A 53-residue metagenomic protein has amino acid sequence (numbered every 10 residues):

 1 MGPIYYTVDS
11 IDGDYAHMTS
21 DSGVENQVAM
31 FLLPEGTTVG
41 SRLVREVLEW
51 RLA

Functional and structural regions predicted by a protein language model:
M1, D21-G23: Glycine-centered tight beta-turn/hairpin loop motif at sheet-sheet or coil-to-beta transitions
M1-I11: Structural detector for short beta-strands of small beta-barrel domains
D12-G13, V47: Residue-level signal for tight coil/turn positions that link beta-strands
D14-M18: Short aromatic-glycine-enriched beta-strand elements
V24-E35: Beta-strand/loop nucleic-acid-binding surfaces
V47-A53: Short, Lys/Arg- and Gly-enriched loop/turn segments at beta-strand edges
